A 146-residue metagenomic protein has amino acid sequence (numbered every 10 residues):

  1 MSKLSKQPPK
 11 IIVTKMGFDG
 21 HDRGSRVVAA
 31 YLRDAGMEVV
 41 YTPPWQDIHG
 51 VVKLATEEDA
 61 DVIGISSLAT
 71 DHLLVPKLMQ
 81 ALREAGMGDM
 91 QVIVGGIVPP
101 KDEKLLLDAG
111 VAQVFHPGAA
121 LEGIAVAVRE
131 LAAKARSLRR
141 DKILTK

Functional and structural regions predicted by a protein language model:
M1-T42, K53, E130-L138, K146: ATP-dependent carboxylate/acyl-activation modules
S25-L131: Cofactor-cradling patches in redox/metallo enzymes
